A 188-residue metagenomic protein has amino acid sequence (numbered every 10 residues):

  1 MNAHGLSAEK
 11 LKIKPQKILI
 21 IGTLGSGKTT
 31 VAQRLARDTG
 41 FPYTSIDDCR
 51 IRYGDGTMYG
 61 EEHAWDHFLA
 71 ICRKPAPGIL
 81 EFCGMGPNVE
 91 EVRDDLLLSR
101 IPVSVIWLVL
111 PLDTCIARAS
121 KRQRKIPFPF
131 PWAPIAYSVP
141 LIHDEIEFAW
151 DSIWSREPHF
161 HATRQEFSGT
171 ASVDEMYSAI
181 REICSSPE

Functional and structural regions predicted by a protein language model:
N2-L11: Pre-Walker A adenine-sensing motif
I20: Hydrophobic anchor at the beta1->P-loop junction of P-loop NTPases
L24: The conserved Walker
G27: Conserved glycine(s) of the Walker
T30-A76: Conserved substrate/cofactor phosphate-moiety recognition/catalytic segment in nucleotide-dependent phosphotransferases
G78-C83: Structural recognition of the conserved hydrophobic beta-strand(s) that form the central parallel beta-sheet of P-loop
S99-R122: Conserved phosphate-donor/acceptor-positioning beta-strand/loop module used by diverse small-molecule
K125-I183, P187-E188: Small-molecule kinase domains that catalyze NTP-dependent phosphoryl transfer to phosphate-bearing small molecules
